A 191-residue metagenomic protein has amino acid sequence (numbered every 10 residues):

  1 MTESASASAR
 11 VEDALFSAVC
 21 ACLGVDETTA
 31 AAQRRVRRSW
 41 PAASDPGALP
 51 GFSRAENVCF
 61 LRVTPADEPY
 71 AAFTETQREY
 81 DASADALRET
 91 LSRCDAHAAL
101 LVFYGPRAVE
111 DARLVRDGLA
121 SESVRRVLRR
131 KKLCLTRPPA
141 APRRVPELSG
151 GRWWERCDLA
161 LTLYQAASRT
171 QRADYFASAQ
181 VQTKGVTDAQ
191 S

Functional and structural regions predicted by a protein language model:
M1-D85, T183-S191: Small/polar-rich, solvent-exposed N-terminal microdomains that initiate assembly or binding
S6-R10, G105-E110: Soluble non-cytosolic domains of exported or imported proteins
A14-A18, E110, L114, G118: Long, highly charged amphipathic alpha-helices
P50-S53, R88-R93, D117: Short, conserved, surface-exposed binding loops centered on an aromatic residue
A84-T90, L148-S149: Short beta-strand/turn micro-motifs at beta-sheet edges
L91-P106, V115, W154-Q165: Oligomerization/assembly interface segments of phage tail-like spikes and tubes
E110, G118-S168: Acidic-leaning, charged glycine-interspersed low-complexity segments
R169-S191: Mixed-charge, glycine-accented linear interaction segment located at domain edges/termini
